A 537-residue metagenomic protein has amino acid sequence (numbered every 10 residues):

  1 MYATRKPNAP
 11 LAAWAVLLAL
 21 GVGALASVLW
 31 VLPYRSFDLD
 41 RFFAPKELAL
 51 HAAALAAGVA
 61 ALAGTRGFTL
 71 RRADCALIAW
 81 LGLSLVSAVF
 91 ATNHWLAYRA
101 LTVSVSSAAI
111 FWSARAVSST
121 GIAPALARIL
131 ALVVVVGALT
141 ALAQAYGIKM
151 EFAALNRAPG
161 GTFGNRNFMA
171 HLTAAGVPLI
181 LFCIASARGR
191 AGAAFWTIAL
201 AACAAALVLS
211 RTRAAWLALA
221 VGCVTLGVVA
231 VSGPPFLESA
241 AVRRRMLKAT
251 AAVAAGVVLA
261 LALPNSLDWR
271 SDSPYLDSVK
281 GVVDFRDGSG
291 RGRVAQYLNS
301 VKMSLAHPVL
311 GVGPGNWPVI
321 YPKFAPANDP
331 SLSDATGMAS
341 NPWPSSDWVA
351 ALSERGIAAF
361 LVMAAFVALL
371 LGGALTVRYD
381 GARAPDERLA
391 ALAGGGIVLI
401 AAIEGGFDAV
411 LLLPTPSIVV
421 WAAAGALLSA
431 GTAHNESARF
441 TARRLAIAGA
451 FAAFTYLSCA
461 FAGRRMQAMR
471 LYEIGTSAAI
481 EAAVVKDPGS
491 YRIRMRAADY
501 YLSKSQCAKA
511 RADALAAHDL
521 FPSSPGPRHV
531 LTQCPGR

Functional and structural regions predicted by a protein language model:
Y2-T4, P10-L32, E47-A63, I78-V89 (+7 more regions): Alpha-helical transmembrane segments of multi-pass inner-membrane proteins
K149-N156, S273-M303, P314-S353: Interfacial juxtamembrane loops and adjacent helix segments that form the catalytic/substrate-binding surfaces
R157-P159, G222-C223, A241-M246, A260-L305 (+2 more regions): Flexible juxtamembrane loops connecting transmembrane helices in multi-pass membrane enzymes that build or modify
I474, R496-D499, L531: Structural register within alpha-helical repeat arrays
K486-G489, P522: Short coil turns that delineate tetratricopeptide repeat
I493, G526-P527: TPR alpha-solenoid repeat register
